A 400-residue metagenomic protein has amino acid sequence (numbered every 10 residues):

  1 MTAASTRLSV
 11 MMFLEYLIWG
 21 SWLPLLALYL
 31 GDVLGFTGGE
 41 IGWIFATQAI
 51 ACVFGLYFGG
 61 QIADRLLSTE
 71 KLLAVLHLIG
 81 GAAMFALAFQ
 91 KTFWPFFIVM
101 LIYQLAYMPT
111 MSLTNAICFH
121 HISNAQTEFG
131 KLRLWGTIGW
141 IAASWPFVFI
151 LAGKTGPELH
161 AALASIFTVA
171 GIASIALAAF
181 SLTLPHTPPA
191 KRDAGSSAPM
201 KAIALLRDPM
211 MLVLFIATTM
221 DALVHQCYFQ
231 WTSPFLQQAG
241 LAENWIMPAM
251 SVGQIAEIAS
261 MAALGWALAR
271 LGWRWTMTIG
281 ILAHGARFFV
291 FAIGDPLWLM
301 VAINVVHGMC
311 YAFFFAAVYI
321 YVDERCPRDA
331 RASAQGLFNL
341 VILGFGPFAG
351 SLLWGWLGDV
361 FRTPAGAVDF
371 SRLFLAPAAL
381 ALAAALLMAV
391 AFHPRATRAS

Functional and structural regions predicted by a protein language model:
M1-A49, M210-A249, F315: Helix-loop boundary and gating motifs at the non-cytosolic
M1-T2, L184-I216: Juxtamembrane intracellular "pre-TM" segments in multi-pass secondary transporters
F13, A83-M84, F93-L113, I117 (+2 more regions): Hydrophobic core of transmembrane alpha-helices in multi-pass small-molecule transporters, especially MFS/SLC-type
F54-S68, L151-T155, A259-W273, G358-D359: Helix-to-loop junctions at the C-terminal end of transmembrane segments in multipass secondary transporters
K71-F85, W275-V290: Structural signature of the two symmetry-related core transmembrane helices
M108-S123, F313-P327: Intracellular juxtamembrane helix-capping segments at the cytosolic ends of symmetry-related transmembrane helices
F147-L151, V169-A190, A384-F392: C-terminal membrane-cytosol helix-exit motif in multi-pass small-molecule transporters
F149-I172, W356-A381: A membrane-interface helix-boundary motif in multi-pass transporters
